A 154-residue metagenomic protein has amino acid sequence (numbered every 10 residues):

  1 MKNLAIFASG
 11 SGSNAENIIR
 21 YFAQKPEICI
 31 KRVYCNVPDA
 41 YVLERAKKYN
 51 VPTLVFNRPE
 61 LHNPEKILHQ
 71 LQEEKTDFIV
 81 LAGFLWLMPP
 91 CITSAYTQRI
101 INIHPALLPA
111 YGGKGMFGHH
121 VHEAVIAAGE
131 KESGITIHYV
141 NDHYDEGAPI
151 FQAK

Functional and structural regions predicted by a protein language model:
M1-K154: One-carbon transfer enzymes
